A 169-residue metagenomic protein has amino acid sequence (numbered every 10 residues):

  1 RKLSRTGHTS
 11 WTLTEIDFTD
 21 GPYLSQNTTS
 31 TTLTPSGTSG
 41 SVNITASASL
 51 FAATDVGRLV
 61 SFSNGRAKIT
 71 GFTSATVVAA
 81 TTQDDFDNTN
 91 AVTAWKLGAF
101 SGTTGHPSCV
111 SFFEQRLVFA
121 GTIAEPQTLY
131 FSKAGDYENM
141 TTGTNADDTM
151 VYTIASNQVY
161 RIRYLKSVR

Functional and structural regions predicted by a protein language model:
R5, S10-W95: Autoprocessing Asn-cyclization modules and mimics
T93-R116, A120-R169: Beta-propeller and closely related beta-pinwheel folds
